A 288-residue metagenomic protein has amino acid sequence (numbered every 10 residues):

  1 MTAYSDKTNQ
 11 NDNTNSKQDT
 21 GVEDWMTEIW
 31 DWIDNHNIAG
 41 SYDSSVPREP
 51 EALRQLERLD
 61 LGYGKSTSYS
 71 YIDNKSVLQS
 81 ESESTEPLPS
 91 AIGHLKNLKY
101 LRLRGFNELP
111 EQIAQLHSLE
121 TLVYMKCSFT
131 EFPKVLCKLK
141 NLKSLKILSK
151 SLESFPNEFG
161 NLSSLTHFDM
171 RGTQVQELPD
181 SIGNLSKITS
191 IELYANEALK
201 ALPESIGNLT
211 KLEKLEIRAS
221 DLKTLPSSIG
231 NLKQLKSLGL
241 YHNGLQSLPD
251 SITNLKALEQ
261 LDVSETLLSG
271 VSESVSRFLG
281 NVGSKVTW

Functional and structural regions predicted by a protein language model:
M1-D31: Terminal targeting and flexible regions in eukaryotic proteins, enriched in but not limited to LRR-containing proteins
N13-S16, K99, H117, T130 (+11 more regions): Intrinsically disordered, low-complexity segments used as extracellular stalks/linkers and nuclear/regulatory IDRs
E23-G105, E120: LRR N-terminal entry segment and analogous cap-like coil->beta motifs
V46-P47, L88-S90, L109-I113, F132-K134 (+6 more regions): The feature encodes a structural signal of leucine-rich repeats
L53, H94-N97, F106, Q115-L119 (+8 more regions): Leucine-rich repeat
L59-L61, L98-L103, E120-M125, L142-I147 (+6 more regions): Conserved hydrophobic beta-strand positions in leucine-rich repeat
G64, S82-E83, R104-F106, C127 (+6 more regions): Conserved "Asn-ladder"/turn position within leucine-rich repeats
L248-W288: Leucine-rich solenoid repeat scaffolds
